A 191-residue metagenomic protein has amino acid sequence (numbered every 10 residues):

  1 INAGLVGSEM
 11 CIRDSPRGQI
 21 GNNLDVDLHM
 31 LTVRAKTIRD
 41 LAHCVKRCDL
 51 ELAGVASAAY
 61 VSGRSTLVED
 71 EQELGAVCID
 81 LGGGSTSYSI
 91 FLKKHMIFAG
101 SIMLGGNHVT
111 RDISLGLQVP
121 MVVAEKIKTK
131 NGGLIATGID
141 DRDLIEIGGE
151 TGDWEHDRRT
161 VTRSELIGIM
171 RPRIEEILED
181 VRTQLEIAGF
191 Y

Functional and structural regions predicted by a protein language model:
I1-I12: Single conserved hydrophobic/aromatic residue that forms the stacking wall/gate of nucleotide- or nucleobase-binding
E9, L67-F98, I113: Gly/Thr-rich phosphate-binding beta-strand-loop-beta motif of the actin/hexokinase/Hsp70
R13-L24: Residues forming anionic-ligand binding surfaces in small-molecule and nucleic-acid pockets of primarily soluble enzymes
D25-A35, L50-E51: Flexible, glycine/proline-enriched loop segments at strand-loop-helix junctions that form or flank small-ligand binding
M30, A35-H43, Y60, F91-E179 (+2 more regions): Phosphate-binding glycine-rich/basic clefts of nucleotide- and phosphate-handling proteins, predominantly
H43-G54: A short, contiguous, amphipathic alpha-helix enriched in charged residues
A56-R64: Short acidic loop-to-helix transition motifs that present clustered carboxylates
